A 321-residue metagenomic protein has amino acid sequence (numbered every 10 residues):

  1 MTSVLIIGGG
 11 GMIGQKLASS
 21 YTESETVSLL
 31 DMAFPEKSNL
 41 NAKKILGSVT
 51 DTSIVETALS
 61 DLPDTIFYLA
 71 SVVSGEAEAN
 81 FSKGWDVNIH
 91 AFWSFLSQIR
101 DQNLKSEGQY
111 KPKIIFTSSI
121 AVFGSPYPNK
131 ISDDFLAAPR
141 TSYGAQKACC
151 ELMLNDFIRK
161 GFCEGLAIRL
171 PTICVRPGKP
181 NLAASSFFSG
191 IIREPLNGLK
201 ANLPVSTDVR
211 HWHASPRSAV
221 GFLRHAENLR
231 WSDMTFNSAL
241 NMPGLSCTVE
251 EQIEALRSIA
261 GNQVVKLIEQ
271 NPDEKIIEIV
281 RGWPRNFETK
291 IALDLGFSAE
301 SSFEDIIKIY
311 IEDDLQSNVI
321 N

Functional and structural regions predicted by a protein language model:
V4-E23: N-terminal Rossmann NAD(P)H-binding glycine-rich loop of SDR-like oxidoreductase domains
V49-V87: NAD(P)H-binding glycine-rich loop region in Rossmannoid oxidoreductase-like domains and their noncatalytic homologs
T50, A79, K83-S94, A137 (+2 more regions): Glycine-rich NAD(P)-binding loop of the Rossmann-fold in SDR/ketoreductase-type enzymes
W93-R140: Conserved Rossmann-fold NAD(P)-dependent oxidoreductase catalytic core, especially the SDR/UDP-sugar
S125, R140-L166: Active-site Tyr-X1-5-Lys
N155-H211, P216-G221: NAD(P)-dependent short-chain dehydrogenase/reductase
P195, S218, F222-V280, I320-N321: Mid/C-terminal beta-alpha module of Rossmann-like enzyme folds, strongest in SDR-family dehydrogenases/epimerases
Q270-P272, G282-D294, S301-N321: Amphipathic terminal alpha-helices
